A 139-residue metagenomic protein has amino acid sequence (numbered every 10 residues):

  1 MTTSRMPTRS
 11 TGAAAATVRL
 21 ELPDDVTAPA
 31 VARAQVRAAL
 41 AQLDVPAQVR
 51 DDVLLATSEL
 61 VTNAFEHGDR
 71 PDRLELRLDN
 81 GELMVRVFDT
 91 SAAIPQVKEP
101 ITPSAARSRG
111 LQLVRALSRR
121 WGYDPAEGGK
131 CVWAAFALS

Functional and structural regions predicted by a protein language model:
M1-R19, P23, F65-S139: Conserved beta-strand-loop-beta-strand hairpin that lines the nucleotide-binding pocket of ATP/GTP-utilizing enzymes
P7-S10, P29, R33, D44-V45 (+1 more regions): Short hydrophobic/aromatic-rich motifs at helix boundaries and adjacent loops
R19-A34: STAS-typified acidic loop motif
A30, A34-S58: Conserved short strand/loop->alpha-helix "switch" segment adjacent to the catalytic nucleotide/phosphoryl-transfer site
